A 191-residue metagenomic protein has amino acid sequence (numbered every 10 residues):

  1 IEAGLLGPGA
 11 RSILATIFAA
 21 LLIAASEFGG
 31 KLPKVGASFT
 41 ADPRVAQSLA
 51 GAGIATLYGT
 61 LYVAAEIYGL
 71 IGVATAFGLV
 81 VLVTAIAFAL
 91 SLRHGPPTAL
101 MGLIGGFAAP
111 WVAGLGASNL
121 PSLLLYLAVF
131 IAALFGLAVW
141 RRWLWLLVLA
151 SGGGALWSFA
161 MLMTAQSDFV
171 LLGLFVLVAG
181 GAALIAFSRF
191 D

Functional and structural regions predicted by a protein language model:
I1-D191: Alpha-helical multi-pass membrane segments and their bilayer interfacial helix-loop junctions
